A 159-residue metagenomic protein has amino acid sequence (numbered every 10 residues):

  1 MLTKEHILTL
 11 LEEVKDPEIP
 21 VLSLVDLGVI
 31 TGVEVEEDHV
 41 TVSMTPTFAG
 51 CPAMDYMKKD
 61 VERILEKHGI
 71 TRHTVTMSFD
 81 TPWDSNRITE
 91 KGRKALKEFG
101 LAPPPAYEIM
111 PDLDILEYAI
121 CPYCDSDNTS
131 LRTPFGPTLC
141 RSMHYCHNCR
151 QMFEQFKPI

Functional and structural regions predicted by a protein language model:
M1-I159: Domain-level signature for proteins that mediate thiol-based redox and metal-cofactor handling
